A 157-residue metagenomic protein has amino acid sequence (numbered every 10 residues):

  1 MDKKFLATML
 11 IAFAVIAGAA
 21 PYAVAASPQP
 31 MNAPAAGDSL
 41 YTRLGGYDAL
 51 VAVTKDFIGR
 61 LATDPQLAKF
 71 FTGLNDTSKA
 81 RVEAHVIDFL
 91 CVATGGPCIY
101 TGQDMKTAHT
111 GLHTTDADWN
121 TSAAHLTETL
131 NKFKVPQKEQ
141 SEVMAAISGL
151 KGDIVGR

Functional and structural regions predicted by a protein language model:
M1-K4: Positively charged n-region of N-terminal signal peptides that target proteins for export
T8-A19: Bacterial N-terminal signal peptides
A25-R157: Core of compact, soluble alpha-helical bundle domains
